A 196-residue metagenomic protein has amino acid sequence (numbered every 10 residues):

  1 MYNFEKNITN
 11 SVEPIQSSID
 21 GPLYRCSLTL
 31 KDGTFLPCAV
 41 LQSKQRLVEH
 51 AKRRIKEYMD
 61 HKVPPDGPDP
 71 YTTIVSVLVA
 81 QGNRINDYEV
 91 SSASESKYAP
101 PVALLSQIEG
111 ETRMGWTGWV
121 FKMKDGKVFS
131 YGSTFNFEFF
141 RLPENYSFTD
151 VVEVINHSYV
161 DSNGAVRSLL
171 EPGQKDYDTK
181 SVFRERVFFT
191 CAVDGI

Functional and structural regions predicted by a protein language model:
M1-I196: Motif-centric detector for short Cys/His coordination patterns
